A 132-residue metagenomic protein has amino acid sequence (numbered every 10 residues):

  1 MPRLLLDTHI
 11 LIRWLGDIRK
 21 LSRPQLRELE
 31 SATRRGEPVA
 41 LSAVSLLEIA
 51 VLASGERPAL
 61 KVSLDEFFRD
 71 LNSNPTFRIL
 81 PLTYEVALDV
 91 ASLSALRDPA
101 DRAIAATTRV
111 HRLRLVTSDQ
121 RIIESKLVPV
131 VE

Functional and structural regions predicted by a protein language model:
M1-L41, G55-D70, H111, R121: Short, well-structured N-terminal submotif of metal-dependent ribonuclease cores
I10, S45-L46, V86, I104 (+1 more regions): Alpha-helix capping/helix-boundary segments
L15, Q25, A53, A91-S94 (+1 more regions): Short, flexible helix/strand-to-coil boundary loops that buttress conserved ligand/catalytic motifs in alpha/beta
P38, R78, R114: Residue-level detector of anion-binding/catalytic polar loops
A43, E66-S94: Acidic catalytic patch
N74, A105-E132: Acidic, PIN/NYN-like endoribonuclease modules and their adjacent C-terminal/linker elements
A100: Acidic donor-binding loop at a coil-to-helix junction in glycosyltransferase catalytic cores that engages
